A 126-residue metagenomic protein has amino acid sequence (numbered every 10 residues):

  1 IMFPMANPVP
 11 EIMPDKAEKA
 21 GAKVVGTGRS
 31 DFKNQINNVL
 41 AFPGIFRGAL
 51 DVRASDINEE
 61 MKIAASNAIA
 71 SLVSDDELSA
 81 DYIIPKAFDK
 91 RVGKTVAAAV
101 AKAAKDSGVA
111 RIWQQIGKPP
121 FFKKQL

Functional and structural regions predicted by a protein language model:
M2-I116: Adenosine-phosphate binding glycine-rich loop
F121-F122: Aromatic (phenylalanine/tyrosine) cluster motif
